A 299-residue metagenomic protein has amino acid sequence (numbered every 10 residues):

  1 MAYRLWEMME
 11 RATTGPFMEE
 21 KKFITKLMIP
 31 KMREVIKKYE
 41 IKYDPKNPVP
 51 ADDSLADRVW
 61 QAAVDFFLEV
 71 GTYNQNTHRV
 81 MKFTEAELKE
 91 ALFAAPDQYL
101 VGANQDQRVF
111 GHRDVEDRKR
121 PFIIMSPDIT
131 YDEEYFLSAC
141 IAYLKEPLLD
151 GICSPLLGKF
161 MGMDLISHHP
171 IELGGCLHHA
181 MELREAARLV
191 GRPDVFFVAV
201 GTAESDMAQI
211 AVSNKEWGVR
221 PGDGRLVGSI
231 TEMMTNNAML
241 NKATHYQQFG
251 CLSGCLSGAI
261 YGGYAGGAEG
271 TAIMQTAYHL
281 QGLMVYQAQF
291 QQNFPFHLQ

Functional and structural regions predicted by a protein language model:
M1-S213, G228-N237: Metallocofactor- and cofactor-centric catalytic cores in central/energy metabolism, strongly enriched
T202-A203, V212-Q299: Glycine-rich anion/phosphate-binding loop at the beta-strand->alpha-helix junction
